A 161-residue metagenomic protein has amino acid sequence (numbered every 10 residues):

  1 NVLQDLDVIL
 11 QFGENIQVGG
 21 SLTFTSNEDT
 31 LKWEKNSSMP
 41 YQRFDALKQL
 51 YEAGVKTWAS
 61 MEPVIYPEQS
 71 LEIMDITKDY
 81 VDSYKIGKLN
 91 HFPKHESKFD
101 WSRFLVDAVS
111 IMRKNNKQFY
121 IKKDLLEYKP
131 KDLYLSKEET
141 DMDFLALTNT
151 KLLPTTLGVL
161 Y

Functional and structural regions predicted by a protein language model:
N1-M112: Conserved AdoMet/S-adenosylmethionine-binding subsite of the radical SAM
F99-Y161: C-terminal accessory extensions appended to soluble enzyme cores
